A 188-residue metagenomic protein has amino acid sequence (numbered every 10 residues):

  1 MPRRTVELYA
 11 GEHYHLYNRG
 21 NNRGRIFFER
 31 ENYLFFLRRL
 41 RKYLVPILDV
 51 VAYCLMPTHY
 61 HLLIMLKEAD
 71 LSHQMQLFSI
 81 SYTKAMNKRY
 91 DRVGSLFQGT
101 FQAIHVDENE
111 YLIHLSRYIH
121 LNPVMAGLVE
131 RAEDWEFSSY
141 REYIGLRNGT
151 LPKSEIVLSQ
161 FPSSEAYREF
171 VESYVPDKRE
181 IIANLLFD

Functional and structural regions predicted by a protein language model:
M1-H13, N18-V51, M56, M65-D188: Short Pro-Cys-Gly-centered "Cys-loop" motif that presents a nucleophilic cysteine in a tight turn
